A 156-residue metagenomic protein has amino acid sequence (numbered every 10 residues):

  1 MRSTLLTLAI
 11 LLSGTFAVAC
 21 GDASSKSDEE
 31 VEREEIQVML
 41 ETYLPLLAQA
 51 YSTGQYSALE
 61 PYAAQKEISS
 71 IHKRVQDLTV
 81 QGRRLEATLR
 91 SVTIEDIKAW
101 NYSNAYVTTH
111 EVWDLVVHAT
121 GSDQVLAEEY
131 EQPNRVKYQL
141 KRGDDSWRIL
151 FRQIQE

Functional and structural regions predicted by a protein language model:
M1-L8: Bacterial N-terminal signal peptides that target proteins for export
I10-S13: Residue-level signal for mature regions of secreted extracellular proteins and peptides
C20-I68, D77: Short, low-complexity N-terminal intrinsically disordered segments enriched in polar/charged residues
V38, T42, L46, V80-E86 (+1 more regions): Repeat-unit-sized solenoid/scaffold elements
E41-T53, R90-T109: N-terminal short leaders/motifs
Y56-Y102, V117: Short solvent-exposed beta->alpha transition segments
Y102-E156: Exposed beta-sheet edge and beta->alpha loop/turn motif
